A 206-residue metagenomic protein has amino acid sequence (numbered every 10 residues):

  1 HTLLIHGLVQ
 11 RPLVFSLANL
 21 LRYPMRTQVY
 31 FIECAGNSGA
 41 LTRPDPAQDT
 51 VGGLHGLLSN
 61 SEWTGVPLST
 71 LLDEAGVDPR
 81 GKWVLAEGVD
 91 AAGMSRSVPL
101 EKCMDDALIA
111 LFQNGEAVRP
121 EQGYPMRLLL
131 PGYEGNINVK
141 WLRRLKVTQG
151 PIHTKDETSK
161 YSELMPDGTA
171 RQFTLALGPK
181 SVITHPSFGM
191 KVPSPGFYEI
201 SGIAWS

Functional and structural regions predicted by a protein language model:
H1-S206: Structured, non-membrane catalytic/scaffold regions adjacent to prosthetic-group chemistry
